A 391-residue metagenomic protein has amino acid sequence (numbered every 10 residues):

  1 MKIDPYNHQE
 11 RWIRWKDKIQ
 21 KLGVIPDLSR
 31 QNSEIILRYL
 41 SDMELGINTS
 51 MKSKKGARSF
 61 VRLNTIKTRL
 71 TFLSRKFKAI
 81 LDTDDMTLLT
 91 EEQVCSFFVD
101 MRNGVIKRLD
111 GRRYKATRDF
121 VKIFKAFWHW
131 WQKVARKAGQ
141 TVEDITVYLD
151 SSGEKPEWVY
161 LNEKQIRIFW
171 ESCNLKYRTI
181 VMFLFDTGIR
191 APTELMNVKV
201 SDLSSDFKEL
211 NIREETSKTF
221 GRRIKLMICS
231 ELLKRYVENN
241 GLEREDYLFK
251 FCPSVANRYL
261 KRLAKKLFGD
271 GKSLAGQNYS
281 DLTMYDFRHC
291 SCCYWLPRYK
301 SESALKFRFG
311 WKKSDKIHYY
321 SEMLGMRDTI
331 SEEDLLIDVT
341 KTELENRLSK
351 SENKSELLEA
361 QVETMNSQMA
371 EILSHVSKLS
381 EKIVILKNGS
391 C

Functional and structural regions predicted by a protein language model:
L37-P156, G188: N-terminal core-binding DNA-recognition domain of tyrosine recombinases/integrases
N103, R108, L149-K176, V198 (+1 more regions): Long, amphipathic, Lys/Arg-enriched alpha-helical "connector/arm" segment
V134-R136, L184-F207, S303-A304: Short, charged phosphate-coordinating catalytic segments
E163-P192, R288: Basic, Lys/Arg- and aromatic-enriched nucleic-acid-binding interface segment
N197-R235: Conserved tyrosine-mediated DNA breakage-rejoining catalytic core shared by Y-recombinases
S204-S205, S280-D281, K300-S321: Short, polar N-cap/turn motifs at the start of nucleic acid-interacting alpha helices
T216-K218, F309-N346: Catalytic-site neighborhood detector that most strongly recognizes the C-terminal catalytic loop/helix of tyrosine
M227-Y279: Active-site/catalytic core of tyrosine-dependent DNA strand-transfer enzymes
